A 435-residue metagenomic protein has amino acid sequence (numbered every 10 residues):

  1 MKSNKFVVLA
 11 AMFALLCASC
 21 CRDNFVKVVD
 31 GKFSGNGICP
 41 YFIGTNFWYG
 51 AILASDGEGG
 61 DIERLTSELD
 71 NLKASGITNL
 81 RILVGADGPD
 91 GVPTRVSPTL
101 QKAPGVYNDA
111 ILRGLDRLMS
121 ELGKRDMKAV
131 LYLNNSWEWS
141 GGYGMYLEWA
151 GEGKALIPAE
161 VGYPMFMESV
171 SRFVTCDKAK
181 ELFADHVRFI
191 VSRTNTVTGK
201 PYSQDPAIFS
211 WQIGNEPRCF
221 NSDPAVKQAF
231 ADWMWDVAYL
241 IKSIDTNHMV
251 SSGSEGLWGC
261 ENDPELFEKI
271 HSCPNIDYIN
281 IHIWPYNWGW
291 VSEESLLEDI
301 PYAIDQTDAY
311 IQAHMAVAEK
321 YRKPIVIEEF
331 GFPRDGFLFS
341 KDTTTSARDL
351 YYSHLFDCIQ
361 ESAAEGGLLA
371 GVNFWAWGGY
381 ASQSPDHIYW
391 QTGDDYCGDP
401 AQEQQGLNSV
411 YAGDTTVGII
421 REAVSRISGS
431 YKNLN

Functional and structural regions predicted by a protein language model:
M1-S3: N-terminal secretory signal peptides that target proteins for export/translocation
F6-L16: Sec-dependent N-terminal signal peptides
L15-F25: Bacterial Sec-dependent signal peptides at the C-terminal "C-region" and cleavage site
F25-V291, D299-I325, F330-L350, H354-I359 (+1 more regions): Active-site mouth of glycoside hydrolases
